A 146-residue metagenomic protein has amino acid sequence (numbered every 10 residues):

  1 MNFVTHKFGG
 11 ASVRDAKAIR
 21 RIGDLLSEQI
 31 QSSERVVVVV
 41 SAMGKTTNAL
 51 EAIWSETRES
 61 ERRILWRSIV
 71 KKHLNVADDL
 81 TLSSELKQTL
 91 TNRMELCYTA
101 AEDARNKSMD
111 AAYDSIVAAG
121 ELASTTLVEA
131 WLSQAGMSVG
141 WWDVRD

Functional and structural regions predicted by a protein language model:
M1-D146: Nucleotide/pyrophosphate-binding catalytic subdomain
